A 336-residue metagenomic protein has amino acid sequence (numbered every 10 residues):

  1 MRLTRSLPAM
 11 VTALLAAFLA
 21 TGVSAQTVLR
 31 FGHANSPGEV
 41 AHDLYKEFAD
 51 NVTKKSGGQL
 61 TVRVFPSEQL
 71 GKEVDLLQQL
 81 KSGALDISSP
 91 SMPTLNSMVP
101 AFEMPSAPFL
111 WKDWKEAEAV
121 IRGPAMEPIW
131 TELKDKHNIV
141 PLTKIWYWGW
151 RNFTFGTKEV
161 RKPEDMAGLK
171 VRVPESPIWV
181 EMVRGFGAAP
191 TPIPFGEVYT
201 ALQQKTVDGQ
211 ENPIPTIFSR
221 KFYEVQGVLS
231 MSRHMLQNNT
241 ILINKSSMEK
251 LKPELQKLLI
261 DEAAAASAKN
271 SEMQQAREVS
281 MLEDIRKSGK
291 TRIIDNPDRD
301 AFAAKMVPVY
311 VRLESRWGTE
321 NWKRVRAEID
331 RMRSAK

Functional and structural regions predicted by a protein language model:
M1-V11: Bacterial N-terminal signal peptides that target proteins for export
A20-G22: N-terminal signal peptide c-region/cleavage motif recognized by signal peptidases
Q26-A117, A125-K336: N-terminal secretory/targeting leader peptides
